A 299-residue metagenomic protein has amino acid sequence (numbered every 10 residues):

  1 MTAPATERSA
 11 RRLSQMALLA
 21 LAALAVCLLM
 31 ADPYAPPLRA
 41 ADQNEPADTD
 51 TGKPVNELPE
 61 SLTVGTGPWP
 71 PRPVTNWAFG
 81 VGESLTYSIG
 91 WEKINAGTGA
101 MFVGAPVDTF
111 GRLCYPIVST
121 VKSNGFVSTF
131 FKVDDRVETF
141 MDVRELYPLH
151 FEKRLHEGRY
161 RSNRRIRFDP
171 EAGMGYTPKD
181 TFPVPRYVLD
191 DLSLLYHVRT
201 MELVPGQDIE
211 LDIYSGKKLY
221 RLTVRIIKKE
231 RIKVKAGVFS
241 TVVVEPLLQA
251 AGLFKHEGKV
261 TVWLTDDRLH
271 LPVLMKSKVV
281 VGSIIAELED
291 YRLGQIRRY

Functional and structural regions predicted by a protein language model:
M1-L13: N-terminal secretory signal peptides that target proteins for export/translocation
T2, Q15, F182, Y187 (+1 more regions): Amphipathic alpha-helical and helix-coil boundary elements used as assembly and membrane-proximal scaffolds
A3, C27, P46-D48: Low-complexity intrinsically disordered segments
A17-D32: Bacterial N-terminal signal peptides
L38-F168, L203-Y299: Acidic, serine/threonine-rich low-complexity disordered tracts
R159-V198: Hydrophobic, well-structured mid-protein blocks that either form specific transmembrane helices
